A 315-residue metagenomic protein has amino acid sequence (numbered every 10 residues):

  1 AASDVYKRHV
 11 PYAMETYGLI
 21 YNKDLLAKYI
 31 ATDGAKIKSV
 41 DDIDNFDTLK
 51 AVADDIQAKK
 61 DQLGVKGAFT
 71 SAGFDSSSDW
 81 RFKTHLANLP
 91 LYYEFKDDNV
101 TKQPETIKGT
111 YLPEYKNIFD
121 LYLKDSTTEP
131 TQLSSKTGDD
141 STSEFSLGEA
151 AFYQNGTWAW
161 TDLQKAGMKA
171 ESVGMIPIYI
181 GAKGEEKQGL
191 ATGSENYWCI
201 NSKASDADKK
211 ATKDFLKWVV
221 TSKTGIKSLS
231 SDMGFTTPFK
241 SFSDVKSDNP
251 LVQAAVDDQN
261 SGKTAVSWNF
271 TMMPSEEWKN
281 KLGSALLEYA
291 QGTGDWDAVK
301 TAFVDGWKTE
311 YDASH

Functional and structural regions predicted by a protein language model:
A2-Y6: Short, small-residue-biased leader/transition segments that mark boundaries at the very start of proteins
K7-A13, Y17, D47-P104, A150: Extracytoplasmic/periplasmic solute-binding protein
K28, K38-D42, G73-S76, L91-N117 (+4 more regions): Short, solvent-exposed loop/beta-turn-alpha elements that line the ligand-binding surface or hinge of extracytoplasmic
T32-D41, P104-K108, L123-K136, E149 (+1 more regions): A local structural motif
D44-T48, Q132-L147: Short helix-initiation/N-cap motifs at beta->coil->alpha
T48-D55, D97-S135: Glycine-centered hinge/linker elements that transmit conformational signals in sensory and ligand-binding systems
T127, A166-G234: Extracytoplasmic/periplasmic substrate-recognition and gating elements
S135, T192, F235-T237, A254-T309: C-terminal capping/gating helix-and-loop segments adjacent to ligand/active sites or protein-protein/ligand interfaces
